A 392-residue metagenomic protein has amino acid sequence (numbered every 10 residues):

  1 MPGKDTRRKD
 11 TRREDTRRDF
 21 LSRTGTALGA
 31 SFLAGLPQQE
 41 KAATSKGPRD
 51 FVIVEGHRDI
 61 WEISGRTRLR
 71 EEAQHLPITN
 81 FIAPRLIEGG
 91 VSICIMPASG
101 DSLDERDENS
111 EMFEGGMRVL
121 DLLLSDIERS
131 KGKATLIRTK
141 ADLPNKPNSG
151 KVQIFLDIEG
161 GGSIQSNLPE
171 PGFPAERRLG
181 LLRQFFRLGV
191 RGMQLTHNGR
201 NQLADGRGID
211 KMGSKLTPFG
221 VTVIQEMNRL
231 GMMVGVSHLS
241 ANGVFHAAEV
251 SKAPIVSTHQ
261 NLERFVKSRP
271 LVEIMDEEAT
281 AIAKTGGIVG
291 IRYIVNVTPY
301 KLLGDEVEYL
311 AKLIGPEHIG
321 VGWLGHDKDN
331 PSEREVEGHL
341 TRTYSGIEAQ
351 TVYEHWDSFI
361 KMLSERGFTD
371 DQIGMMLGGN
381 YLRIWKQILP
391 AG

Functional and structural regions predicted by a protein language model:
M1-T16, K41: N-terminal secretory signal peptides
D15-L36, A42-K211, F265-G392: N-terminal hydrophobic targeting/anchoring segments and the immediately downstream early-domain regions of hydrolases
D205-E277, I288-V297: Active-site core of metal-dependent hydrolases
